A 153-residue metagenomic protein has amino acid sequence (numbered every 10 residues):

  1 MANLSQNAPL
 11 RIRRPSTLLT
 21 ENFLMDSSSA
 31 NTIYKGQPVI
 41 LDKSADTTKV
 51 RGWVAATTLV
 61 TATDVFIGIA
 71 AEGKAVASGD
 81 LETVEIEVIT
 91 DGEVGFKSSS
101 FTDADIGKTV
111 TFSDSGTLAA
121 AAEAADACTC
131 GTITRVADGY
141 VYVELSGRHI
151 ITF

Functional and structural regions predicted by a protein language model:
M1-F153: Surface-exposed, low-hydrophobicity beta-strand/loop segments enriched in small/polar/acidic residues
